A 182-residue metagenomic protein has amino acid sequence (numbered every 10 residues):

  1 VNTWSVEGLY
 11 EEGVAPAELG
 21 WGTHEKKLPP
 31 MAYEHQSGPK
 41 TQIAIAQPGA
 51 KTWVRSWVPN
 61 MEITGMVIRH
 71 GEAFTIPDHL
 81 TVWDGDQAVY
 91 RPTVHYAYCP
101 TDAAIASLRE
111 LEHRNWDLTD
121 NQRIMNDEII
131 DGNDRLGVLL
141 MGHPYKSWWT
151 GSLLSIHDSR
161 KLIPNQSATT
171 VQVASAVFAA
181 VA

Functional and structural regions predicted by a protein language model:
V1-A182: C-terminal catalytic/substrate-binding lobe primarily of soluble NAD(P)-dependent oxidoreductases
